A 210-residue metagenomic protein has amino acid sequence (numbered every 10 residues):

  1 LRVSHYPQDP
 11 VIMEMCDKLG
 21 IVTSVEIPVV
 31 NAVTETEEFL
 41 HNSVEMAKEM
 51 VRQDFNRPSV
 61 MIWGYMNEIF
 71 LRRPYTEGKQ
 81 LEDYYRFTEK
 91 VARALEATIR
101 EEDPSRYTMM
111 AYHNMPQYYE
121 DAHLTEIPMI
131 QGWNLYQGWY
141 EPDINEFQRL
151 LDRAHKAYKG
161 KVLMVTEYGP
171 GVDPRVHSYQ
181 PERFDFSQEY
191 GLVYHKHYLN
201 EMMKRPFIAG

Functional and structural regions predicted by a protein language model:
L1-V44, K48-E49, R86-R106, F147-A157: Aromatic-lined substrate-binding rim segments of carbohydrate-active enzymes
R2-I12, I27-N31, G64-I69, Y112-Q117 (+2 more regions): Short, solvent-exposed turn/loop segments enriched in Gly/Ser/Thr/Pro and often Arg
M13, V51-D54, D121-T125: Mature extracellular/periplasmic domains of secretome proteins
V25-E26, A32, F70-Y75, V172-H177: Short acidic/His/Gly/Ser-rich catalytic and metal-binding motifs that mark active-site loops of diverse hydrolases
T34, L71-P74, Y118-Y119, Y140-E141: A short beta-to-alpha transition loop/helix N-cap that caps and shapes the active-site region
H41-K48, R52-G78: Electropositive, surface-exposed helix/loop patches at the edges of structured domains that serve as adaptable
S59-W63, K79-Q80, Y85-Q117, A122-G210: Substrate-binding clefts and catalytic carboxylate motifs of secreted carbohydrate-active enzymes
